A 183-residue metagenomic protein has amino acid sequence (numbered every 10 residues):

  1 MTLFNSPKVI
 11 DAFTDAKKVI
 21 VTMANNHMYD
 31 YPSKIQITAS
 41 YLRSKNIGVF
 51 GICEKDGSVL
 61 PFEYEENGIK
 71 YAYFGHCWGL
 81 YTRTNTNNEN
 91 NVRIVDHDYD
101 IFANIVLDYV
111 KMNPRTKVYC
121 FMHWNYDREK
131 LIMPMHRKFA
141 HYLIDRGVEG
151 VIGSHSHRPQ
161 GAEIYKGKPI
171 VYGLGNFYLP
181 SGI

Functional and structural regions predicted by a protein language model:
M1-D11, A24-K45, K130-P134, A162-K166: Metal-dependent catalytic neighborhoods of phosphoester/phosphodiester hydrolases
T2-T14, T116-V148: Active-site-proximal segments of metal-dependent phosphoesterases and phosphodiesterases across multiple
L3-F4, E65-F121: Binuclear metal-dependent hydrolase catalytic cores centered on His/Asp/Glu-rich metal-binding motifs
F13, L42, Y109-M112, L143: Generic structural signal for hydrophobic
K17-I20, I132-I183: Conserved beta-sheet core of the metallophosphoesterase superfamily
V19-A24, G48-I52, Y71-G75, K117-F121 (+3 more regions): Structural recognition of the beta-strand scaffold that forms the well-ordered cores of secreted hydrolase catalytic
N26-A39, D56-P61, G79-R83, N125-E129 (+2 more regions): Active-site environment of divalent metal-dependent phosphoester hydrolases
G48-E66: A substrate-binding/cap region within the structured catalytic cores of diverse enzymes
